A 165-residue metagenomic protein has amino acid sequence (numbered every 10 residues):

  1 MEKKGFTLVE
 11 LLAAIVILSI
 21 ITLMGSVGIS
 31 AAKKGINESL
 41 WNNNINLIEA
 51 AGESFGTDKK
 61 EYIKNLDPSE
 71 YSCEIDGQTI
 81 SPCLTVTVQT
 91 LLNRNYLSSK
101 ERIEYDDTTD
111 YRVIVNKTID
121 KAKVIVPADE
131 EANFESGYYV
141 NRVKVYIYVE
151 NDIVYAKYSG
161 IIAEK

Functional and structural regions predicted by a protein language model:
E2-I29: N-terminal single-pass transmembrane signal-anchor helix
K3, N43, L47, V86: Short, well-structured alpha-helical interface segments that form or flank functional binding sites
E10, N37, T79-S81: Charged, low-complexity surface patches
S19, G25-A50: Aliphatic-rich helix starts adjacent to a transmembrane/signal segment
N44-I63: N-terminal alpha-helical signal peptides/signal-anchor transmembrane segments
I63-F134: Extracellular/periplasmic head regions of type IV pilus-like filament subunits
R112-K165: Short, surface-exposed interaction loops/tails
